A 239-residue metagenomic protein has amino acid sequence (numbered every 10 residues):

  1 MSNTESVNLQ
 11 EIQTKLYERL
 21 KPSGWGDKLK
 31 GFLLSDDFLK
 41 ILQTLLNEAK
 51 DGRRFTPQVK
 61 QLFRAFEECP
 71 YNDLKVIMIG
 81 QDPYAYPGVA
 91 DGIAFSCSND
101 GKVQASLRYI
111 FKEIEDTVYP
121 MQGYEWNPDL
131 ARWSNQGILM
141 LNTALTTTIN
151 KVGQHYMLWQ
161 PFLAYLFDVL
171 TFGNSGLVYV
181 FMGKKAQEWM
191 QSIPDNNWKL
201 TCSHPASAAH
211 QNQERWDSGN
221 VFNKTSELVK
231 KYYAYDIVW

Functional and structural regions predicted by a protein language model:
M1-Q13: Sequence termini and other peripheral, non-core segments
R19, S23, D27, G31-V178 (+6 more regions): A polyanion-binding, active-site-adjacent surface
